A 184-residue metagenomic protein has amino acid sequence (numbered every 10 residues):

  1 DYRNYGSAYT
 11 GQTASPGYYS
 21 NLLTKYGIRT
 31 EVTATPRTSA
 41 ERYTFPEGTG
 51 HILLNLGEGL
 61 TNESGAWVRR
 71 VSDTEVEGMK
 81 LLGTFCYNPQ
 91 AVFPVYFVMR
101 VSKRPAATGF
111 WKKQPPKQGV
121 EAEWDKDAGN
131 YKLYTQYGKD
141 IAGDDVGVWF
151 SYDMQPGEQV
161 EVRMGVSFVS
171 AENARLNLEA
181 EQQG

Functional and structural regions predicted by a protein language model:
D1-G184: Beta-sandwich/jelly-roll carbohydrate-recognition scaffolds of carbohydrate-active enzymes
